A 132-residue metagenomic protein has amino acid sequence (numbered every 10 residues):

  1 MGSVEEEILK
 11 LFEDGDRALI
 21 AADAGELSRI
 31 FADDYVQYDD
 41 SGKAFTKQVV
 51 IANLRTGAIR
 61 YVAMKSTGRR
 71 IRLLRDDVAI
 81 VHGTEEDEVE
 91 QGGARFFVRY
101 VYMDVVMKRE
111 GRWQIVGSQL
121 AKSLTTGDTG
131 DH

Functional and structural regions predicted by a protein language model:
M1-H132: A beta-strand edge to alpha-helix "cap/lid" segment located at domain peripheries
